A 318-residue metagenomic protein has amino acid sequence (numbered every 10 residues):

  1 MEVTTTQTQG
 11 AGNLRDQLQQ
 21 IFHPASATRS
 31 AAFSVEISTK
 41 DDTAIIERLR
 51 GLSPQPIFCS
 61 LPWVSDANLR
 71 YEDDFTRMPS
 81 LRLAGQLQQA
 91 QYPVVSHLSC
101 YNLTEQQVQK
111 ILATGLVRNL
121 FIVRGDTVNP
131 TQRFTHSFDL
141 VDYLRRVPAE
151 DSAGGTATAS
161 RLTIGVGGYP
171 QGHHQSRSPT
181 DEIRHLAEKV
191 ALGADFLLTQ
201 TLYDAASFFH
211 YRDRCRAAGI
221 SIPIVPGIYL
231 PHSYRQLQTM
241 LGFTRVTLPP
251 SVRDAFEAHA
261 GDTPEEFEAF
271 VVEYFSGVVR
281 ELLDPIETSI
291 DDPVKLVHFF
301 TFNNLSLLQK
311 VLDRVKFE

Functional and structural regions predicted by a protein language model:
E2-L61: Conserved N-terminal beta1-alpha1 strand-loop-helix module at the mouth
T6-H23, T39, R124-G125, R133-Q175 (+7 more regions): Active-site pocket-lining/capping segments in soluble small-molecule metabolic enzymes
F22-T28, L49-Q55, P79-Q91, K110-R118 (+4 more regions): Acidic (Asp/Glu)-rich catalytic clusters
A31-I37, I57-L61, V94-L98, L120-I122 (+5 more regions): Hydrophobic faces of well-ordered beta-strands that scaffold small-molecule active sites in alpha/beta enzyme cores
I37-D41, W63-A67, C100-L103, R124-V128 (+4 more regions): Active-site-proximal loop/turn and secondary-structure-junction residues that shape catalytic pockets, frequently
D42-A44, S99-T114: Glycine-rich anion/phosphate-binding loops
S53-L81, G125-Q132, A194-H210, R214 (+1 more regions): Glycine-rich, proline-tolerant flexible connector loops at the mouths of alpha/beta enzymes
V190, D284-K310: Charge-patterned, long linear interaction tracts outside catalytic cores
